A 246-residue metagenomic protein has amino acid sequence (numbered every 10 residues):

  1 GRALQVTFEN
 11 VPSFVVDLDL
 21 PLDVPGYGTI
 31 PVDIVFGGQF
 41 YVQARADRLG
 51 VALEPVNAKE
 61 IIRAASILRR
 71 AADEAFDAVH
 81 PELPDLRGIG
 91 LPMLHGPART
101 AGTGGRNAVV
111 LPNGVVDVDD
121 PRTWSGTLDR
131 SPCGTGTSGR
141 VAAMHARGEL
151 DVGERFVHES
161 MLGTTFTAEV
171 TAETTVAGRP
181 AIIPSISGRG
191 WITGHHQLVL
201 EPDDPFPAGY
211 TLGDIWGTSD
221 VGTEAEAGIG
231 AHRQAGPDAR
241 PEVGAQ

Functional and structural regions predicted by a protein language model:
G1-R233, G244-Q246: Active-site proximal loop and beta-alpha junction motif in alpha/beta enzyme cores
D238-G244: Short, intrinsically disordered C-terminal tails of secreted or membrane-associated proteins
